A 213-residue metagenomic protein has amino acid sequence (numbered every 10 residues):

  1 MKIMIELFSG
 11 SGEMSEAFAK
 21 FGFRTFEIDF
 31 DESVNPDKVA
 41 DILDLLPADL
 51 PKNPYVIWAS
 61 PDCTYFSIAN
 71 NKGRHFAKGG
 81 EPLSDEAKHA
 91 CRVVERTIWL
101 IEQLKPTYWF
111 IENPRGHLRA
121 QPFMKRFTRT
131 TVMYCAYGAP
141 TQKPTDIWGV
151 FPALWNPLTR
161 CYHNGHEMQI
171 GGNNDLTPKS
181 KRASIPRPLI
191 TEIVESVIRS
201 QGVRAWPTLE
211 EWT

Functional and structural regions predicted by a protein language model:
M1-T213: Conserved active-site and SAM-binding loop architecture of S-adenosyl-L-methionine-dependent nucleic-acid
